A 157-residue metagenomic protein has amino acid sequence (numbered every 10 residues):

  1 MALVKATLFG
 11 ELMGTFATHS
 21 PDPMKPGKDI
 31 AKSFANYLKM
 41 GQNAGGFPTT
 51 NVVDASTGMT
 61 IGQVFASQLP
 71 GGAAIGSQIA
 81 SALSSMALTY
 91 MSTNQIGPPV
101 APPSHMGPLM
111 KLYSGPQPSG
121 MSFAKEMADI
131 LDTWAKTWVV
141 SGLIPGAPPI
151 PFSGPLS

Functional and structural regions predicted by a protein language model:
M1-S157: Extracellular "spike/adhesin" assembly and maturation modules and analogous cytosolic coiled-coil scaffolds
